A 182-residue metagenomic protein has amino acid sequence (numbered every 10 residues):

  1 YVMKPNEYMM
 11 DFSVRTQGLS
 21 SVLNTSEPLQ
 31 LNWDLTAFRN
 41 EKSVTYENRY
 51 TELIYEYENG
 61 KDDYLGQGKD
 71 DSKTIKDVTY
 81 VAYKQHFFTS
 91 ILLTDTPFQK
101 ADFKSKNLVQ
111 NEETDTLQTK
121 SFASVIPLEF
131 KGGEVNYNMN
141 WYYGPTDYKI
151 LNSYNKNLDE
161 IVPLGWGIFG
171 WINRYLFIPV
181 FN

Functional and structural regions predicted by a protein language model:
Y1-V162: Soluble non-transmembrane domains of integral membrane proteins
L151-N182: Cytosolic-side membrane-insertion boundary helix
